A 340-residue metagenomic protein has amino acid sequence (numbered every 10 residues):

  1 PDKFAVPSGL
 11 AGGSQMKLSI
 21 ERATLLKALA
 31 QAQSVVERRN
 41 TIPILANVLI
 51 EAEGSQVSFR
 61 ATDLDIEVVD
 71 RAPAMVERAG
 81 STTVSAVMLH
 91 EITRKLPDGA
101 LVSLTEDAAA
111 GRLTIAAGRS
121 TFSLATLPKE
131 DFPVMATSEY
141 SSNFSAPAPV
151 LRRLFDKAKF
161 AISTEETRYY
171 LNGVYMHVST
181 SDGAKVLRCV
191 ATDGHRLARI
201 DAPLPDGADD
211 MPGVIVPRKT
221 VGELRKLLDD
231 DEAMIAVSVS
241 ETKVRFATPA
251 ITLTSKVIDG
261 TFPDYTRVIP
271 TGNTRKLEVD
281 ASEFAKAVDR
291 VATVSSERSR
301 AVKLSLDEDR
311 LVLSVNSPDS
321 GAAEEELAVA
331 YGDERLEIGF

Functional and structural regions predicted by a protein language model:
P1-F340: Structural preference for solvent-exposed beta-strand-turn elements and adjacent flexible terminal/loop segments within
